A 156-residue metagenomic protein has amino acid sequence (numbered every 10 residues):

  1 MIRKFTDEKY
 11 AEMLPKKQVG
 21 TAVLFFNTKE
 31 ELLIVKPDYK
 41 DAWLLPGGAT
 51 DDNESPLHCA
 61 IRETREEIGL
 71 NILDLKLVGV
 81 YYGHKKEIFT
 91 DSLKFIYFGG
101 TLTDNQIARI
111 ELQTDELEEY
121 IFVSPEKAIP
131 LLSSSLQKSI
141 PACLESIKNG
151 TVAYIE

Functional and structural regions predicted by a protein language model:
M1-A22: Acidic, metal-coordinating catalytic segment for phosphate/diphosphate chemistry, firing primarily on the Nudix
K17, D41, D91-L93: Residue-level preference for beta-strand/loop junctions
A22, E31, E119: Conserved beta-strand and immediately adjacent loop positions that scaffold enzyme active sites
F25-F26, I34, G99, F122: Conserved hydrophobic "DFG−1" position in protein kinase catalytic cores
N27-E66: Conserved Nudix-box catalytic region and its N-terminal flanking loop in Nudix hydrolases and closely related
T50-L73, G83-L136: Unchanged
K138-E156: Charged phosphate-binding loop/patch that engages nucleotide di/tri-phosphates or the phosphate backbone of nucleic
